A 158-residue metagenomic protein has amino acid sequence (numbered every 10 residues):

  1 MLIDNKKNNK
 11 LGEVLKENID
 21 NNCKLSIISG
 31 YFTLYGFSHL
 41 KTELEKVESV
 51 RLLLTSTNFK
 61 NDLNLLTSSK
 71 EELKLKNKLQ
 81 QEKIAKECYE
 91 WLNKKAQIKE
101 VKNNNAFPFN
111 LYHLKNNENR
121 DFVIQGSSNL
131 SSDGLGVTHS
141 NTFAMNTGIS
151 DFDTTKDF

Functional and structural regions predicted by a protein language model:
M1-F158: PLD/PLD-like phosphodiesterase catalytic module centered on the HKD motif
